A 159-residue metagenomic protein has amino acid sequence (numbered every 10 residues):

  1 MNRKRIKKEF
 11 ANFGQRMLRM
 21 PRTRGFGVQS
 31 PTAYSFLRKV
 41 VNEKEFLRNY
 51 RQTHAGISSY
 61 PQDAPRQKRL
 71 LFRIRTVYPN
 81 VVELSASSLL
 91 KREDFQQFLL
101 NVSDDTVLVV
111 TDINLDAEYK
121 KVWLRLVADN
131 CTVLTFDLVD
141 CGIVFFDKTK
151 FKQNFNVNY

Functional and structural regions predicted by a protein language model:
M1-V107, N114-Y159: A short alpha-helical cap/connector motif
